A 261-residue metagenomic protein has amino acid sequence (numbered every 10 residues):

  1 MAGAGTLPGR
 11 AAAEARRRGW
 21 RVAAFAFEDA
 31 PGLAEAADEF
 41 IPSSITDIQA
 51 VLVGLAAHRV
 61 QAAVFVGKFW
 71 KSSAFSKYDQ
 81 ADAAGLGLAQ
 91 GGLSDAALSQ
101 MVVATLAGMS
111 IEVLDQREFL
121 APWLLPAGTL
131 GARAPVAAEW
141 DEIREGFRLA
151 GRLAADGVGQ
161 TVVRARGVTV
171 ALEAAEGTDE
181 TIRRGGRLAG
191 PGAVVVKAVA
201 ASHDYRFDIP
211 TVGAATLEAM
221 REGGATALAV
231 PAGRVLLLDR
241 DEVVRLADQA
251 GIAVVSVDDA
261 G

Functional and structural regions predicted by a protein language model:
M1, A15, Q116-L217: Conserved mixed alpha/beta catalytic, RNA-binding, or beta-rich assembly cores of soluble enzyme, regulatory
M1-F27: N-terminal basic/disordered segments at the start of proteins
A2, A23-F25, A63-V66, D95 (+6 more regions): General beta-strand structural signal in soluble alpha/beta enzymes
A2, T6-R10, S43-A50, H58 (+10 more regions): Conserved active-site and cofactor/substrate-binding residues in soluble primary-metabolism enzymes
A4-L7, K68-K71, V235: Gly/Ser/Thr-rich loops at beta-strand to alpha-helix junctions that form or flank small-molecule/cofactor-binding
F27-V53, A57-H58, K77-G87, E180-G261: Feature captures the catalytic cores and cofactor-binding loops of soluble hydro-lyases/lyases that act on carboxylate
I45, Q61, F65-S73, P210: N-terminal glycine-rich "phosphate-gripper" loop used for MgATP/nucleotide binding and carboxylate activation
Y78-A134: Hydrophobic alpha-helical segments and helix pairs
